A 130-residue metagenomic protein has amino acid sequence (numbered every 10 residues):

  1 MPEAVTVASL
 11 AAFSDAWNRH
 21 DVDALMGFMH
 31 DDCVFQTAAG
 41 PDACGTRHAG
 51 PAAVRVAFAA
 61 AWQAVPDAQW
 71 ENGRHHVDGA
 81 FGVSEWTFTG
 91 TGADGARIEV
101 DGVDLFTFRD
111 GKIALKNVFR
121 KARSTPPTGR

Functional and structural regions predicted by a protein language model:
M1-D32, P127-R130: Short, low-complexity N-terminal intrinsically disordered segments enriched in polar/charged residues
M1-V5, R55-R130: A beta-strand edge to alpha-helix "cap/lid" segment located at domain peripheries
S9-R19, D42-G45, A60-Q63, E85: Short, mixed-charge, low-aromatic patches
D21-A24, V34, G45, R97 (+1 more regions): Low-complexity, compositionally biased segments
A24-G79: A solvent-exposed, acidic/Ser-Thr-rich amphipathic alpha-helical stretch
